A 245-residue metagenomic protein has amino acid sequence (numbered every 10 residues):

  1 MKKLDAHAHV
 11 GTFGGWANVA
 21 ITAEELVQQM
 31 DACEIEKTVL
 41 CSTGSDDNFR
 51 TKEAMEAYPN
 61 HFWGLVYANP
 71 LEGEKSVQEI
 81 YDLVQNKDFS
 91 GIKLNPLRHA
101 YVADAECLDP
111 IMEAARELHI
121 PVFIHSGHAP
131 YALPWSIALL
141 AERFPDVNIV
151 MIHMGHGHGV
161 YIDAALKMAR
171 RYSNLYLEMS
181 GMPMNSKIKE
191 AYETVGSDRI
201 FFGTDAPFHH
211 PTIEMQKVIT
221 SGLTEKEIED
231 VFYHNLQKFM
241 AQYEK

Functional and structural regions predicted by a protein language model:
M1-A6, A17-K37, S197-R199, T212-K245: Mid-to-C-terminal alpha-helical segments outside catalytic/metal-binding sites
M1-W16, A54-G64: Mobile, glycine- and charge-enriched loop segments and immediately flanking short secondary-structure elements within
L4-A8, T38-L40, W63-V66, S90-L94 (+4 more regions): Hydrophobic faces of well-ordered beta-strands that scaffold small-molecule active sites in alpha/beta enzyme cores
H7, M30, T51, L83 (+6 more regions): Conserved, mostly hydrophobic/aromatic
G11-G14, S45-N48, L71-E72, H99 (+4 more regions): Active-site environment of divalent metal-dependent phosphoester hydrolases
T22-Q29, R50-A54, E79-L83, C107-I111 (+4 more regions): A general structural detector for well-ordered alpha-helical segments in enzyme core domains, enriched
E36-K37, S45-F123, R171, L175: Active-site gating/metal-coordination segments in enzymes
D104-F201: Catalytic pocket-lining loop regions of alpha/beta-barrel enzymes, especially the amidohydrolase/enolase/GH5 lineages
